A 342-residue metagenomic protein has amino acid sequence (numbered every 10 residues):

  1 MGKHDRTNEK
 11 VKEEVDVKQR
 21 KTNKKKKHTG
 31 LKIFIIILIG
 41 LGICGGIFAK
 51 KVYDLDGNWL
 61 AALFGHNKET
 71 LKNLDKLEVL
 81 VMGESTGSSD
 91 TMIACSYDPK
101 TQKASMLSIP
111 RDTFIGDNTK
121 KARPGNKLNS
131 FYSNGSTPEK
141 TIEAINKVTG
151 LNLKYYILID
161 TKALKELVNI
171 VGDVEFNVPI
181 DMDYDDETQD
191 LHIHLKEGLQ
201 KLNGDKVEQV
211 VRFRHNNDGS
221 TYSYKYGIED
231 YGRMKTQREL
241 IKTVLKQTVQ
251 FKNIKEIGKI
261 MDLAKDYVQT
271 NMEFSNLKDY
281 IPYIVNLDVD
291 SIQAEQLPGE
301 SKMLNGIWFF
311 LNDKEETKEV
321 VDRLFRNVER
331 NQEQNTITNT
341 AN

Functional and structural regions predicted by a protein language model:
G2-T22, K26, G40-N342: Non-catalytic, solvent-exposed segments at the cell envelope interface
K26-K32: N-terminal export and membrane-targeting signals
K32-L38: Membrane-embedded alpha-helical segments of small multi-pass membrane proteins
